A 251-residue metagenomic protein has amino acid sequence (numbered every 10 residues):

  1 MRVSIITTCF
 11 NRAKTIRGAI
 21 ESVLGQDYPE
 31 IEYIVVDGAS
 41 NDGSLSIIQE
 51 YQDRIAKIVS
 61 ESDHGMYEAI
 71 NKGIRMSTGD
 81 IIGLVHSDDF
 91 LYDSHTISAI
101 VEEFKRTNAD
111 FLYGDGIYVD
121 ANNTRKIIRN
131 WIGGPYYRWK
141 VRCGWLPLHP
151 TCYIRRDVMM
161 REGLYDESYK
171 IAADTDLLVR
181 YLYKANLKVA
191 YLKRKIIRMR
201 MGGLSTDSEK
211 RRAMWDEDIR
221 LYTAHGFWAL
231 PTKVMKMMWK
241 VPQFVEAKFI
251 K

Functional and structural regions predicted by a protein language model:
M1-K210: Nucleotide-sugar donor-binding/catalytic module of glycosyltransferases that assemble extracellular/cell-envelope
Y51, Y181, L221-Y222, V245: Broad structural signal for hydrophobic residues in well-ordered alpha-helices, predominantly aliphatic
W131, S208-A213, V245-K251: Short, charged low-complexity intrinsically disordered segments located at boundaries of structured domains
R194-K195, M199, D207-T232: Catalytic core of nucleotide-sugar-dependent glycosyltransferases
T223-K251: Membrane-proximal basic amphipathic "stem/tether" segments
